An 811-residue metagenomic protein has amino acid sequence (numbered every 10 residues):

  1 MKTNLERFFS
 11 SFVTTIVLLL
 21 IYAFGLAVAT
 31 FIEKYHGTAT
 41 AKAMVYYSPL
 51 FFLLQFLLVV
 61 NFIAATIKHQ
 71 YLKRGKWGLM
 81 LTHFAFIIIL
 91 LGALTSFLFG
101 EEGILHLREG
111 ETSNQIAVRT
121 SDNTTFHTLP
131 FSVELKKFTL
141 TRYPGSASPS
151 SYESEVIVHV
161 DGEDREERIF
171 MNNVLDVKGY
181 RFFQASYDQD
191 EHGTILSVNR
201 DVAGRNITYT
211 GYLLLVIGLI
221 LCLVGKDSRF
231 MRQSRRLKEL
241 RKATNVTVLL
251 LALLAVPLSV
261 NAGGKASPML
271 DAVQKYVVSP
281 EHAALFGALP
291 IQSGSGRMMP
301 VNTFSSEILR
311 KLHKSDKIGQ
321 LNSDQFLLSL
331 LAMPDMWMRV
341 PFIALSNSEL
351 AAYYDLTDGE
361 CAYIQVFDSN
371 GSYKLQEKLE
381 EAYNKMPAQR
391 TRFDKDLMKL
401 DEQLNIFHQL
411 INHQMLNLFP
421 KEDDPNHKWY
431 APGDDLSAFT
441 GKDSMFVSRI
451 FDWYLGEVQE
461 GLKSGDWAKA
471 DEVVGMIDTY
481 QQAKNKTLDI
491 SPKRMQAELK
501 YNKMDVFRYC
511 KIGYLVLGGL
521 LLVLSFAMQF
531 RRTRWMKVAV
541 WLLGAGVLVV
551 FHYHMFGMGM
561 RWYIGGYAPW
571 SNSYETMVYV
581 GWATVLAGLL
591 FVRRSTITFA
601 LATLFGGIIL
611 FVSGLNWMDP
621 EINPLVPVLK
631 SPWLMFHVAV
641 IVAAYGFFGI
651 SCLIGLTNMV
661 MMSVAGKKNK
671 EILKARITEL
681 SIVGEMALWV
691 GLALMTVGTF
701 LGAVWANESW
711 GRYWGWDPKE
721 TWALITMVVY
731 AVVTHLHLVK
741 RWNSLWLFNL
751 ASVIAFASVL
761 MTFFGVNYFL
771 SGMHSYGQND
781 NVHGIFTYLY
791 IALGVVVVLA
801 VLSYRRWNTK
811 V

Functional and structural regions predicted by a protein language model:
M1-V811: Solvent-exposed, non-transmembrane regions of integral membrane proteins
